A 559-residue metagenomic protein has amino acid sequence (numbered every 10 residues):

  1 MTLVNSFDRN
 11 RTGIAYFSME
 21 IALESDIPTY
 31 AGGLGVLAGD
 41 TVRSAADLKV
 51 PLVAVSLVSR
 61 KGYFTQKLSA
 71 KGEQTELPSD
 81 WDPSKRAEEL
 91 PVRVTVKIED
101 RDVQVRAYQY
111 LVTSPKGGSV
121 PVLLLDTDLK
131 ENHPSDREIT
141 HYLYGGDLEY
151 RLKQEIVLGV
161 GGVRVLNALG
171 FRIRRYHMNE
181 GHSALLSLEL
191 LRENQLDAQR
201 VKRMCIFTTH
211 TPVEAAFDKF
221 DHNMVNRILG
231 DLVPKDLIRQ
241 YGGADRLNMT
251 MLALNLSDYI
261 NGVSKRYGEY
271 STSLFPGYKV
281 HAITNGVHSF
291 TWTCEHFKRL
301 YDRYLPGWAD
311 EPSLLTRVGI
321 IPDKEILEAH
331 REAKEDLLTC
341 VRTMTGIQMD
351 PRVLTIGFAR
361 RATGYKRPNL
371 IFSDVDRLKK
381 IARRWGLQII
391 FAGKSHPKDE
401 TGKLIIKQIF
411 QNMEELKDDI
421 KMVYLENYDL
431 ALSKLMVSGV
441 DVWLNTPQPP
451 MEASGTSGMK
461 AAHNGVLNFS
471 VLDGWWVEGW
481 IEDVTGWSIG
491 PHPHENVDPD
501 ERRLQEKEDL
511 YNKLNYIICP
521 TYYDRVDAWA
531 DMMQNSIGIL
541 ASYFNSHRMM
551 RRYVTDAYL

Functional and structural regions predicted by a protein language model:
M1-L559: Catalytic cores of carbohydrate-active enzymes across secretory and cytosolic contexts
